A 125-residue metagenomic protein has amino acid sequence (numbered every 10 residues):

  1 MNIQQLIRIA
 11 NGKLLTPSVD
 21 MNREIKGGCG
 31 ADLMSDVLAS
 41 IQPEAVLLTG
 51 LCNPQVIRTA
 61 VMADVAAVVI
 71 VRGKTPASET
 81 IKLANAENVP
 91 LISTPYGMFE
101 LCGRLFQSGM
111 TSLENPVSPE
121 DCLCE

Functional and structural regions predicted by a protein language model:
N2-Q4, G97: Short, structural beta-strand-to-alpha-helix junction motif
G12-P17: Short secondary-structure junctions
N22-R23, A31-V46, G50-C124: Feature captures the catalytic cores and cofactor-binding loops of soluble hydro-lyases/lyases that act on carboxylate
K26: Histidine/lysine/aspartate-rich catalytic loop segments that bind and position anionic ligands
